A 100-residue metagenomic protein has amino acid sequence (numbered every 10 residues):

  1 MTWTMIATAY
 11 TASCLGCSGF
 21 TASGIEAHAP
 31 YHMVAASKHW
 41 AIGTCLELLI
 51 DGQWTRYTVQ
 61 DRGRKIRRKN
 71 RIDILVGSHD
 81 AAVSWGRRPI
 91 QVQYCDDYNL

Functional and structural regions predicted by a protein language model:
M1-L100: Solvent-exposed, well-ordered loop and adjacent helix/strand elements within mature globular domains that form
